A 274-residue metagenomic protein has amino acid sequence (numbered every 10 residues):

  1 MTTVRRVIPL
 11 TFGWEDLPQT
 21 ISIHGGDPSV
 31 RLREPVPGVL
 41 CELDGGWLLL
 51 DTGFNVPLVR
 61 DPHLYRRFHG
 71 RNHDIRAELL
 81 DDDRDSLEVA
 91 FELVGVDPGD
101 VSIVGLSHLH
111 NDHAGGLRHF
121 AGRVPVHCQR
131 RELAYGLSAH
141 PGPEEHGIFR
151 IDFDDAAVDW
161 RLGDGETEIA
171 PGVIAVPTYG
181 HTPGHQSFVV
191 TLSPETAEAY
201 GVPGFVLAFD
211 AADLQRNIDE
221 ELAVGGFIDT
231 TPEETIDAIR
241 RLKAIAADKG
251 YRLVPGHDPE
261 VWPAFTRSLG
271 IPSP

Functional and structural regions predicted by a protein language model:
T2-I8: Extreme N-terminal starter segment of soluble prokaryotic enzymes
P9, G38-E42, G163-A199: Core dinuclear metal-dependent hydrolase active-site scaffold
W14-E88, S187-D210: Conserved beta-strand hairpin/beta-sheet module of binuclear metal-dependent hydrolase folds, prominently
T52-N55, L109, R131-E132, G180-T182 (+2 more regions): Active-site metal-binding loops of divalent metal-dependent hydrolases
H73-L87, P194-P274: Cap/insert and terminal regions of metallo-dependent hydrolase folds
E78-D100, H119, P125-P177, P232-G250: Metallo-beta-lactamase
V101-D112: Metallo-beta-lactamase
G115-G122, A264-S268: Metal-dependent catalytic neighborhoods of phosphoester/phosphodiester hydrolases
